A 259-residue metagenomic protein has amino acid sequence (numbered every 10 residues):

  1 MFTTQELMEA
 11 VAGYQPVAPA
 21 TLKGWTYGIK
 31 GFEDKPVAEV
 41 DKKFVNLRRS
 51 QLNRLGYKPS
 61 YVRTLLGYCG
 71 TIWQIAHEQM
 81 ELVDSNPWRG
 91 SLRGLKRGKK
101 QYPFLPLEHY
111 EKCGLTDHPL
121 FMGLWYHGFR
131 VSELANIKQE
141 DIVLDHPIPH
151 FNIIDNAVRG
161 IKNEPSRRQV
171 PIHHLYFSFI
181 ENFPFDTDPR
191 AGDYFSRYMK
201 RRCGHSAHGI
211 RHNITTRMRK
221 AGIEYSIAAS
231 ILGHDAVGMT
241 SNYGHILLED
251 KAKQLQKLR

Functional and structural regions predicted by a protein language model:
F2-G28: Short, aromatic/basic-rich helix-turn unit that serves as a nucleic-acid recognition element
G28-L47, R54-R89, R130-S132: N-terminal DNA-binding recognition helix of tyrosine site-specific recombinases/integrases
L52, C113, G123-L124, R217-A221 (+1 more regions): Short alpha-helical segment immediately N-terminal to, or the first helix within, an HTH/HTH-like DNA-binding domain
P59, R63-G67, L82-V83, R89-V131 (+1 more regions): Basic, Lys/Arg- and aromatic-enriched nucleic-acid-binding interface segment
H127, N136-S178: Conserved tyrosine-mediated DNA breakage-rejoining catalytic core shared by Y-recombinases
E133-L134, G204-S206, T215, G222-H234: Active-site-proximal segment of tyrosine recombinases
A157, P165, Q169-G209, N213-I214: Active-site/catalytic core of tyrosine-dependent DNA strand-transfer enzymes
L232-R259: Catalytic-site neighborhood detector that most strongly recognizes the C-terminal catalytic loop/helix of tyrosine
